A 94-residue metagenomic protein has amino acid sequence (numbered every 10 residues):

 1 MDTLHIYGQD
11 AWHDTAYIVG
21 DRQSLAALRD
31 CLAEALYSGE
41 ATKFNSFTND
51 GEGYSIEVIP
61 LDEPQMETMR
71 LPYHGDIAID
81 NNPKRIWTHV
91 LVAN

Functional and structural regions predicted by a protein language model:
M1-N94: Positively charged, low-complexity terminal tracts and the immediately adjacent first secondary-structure elements
